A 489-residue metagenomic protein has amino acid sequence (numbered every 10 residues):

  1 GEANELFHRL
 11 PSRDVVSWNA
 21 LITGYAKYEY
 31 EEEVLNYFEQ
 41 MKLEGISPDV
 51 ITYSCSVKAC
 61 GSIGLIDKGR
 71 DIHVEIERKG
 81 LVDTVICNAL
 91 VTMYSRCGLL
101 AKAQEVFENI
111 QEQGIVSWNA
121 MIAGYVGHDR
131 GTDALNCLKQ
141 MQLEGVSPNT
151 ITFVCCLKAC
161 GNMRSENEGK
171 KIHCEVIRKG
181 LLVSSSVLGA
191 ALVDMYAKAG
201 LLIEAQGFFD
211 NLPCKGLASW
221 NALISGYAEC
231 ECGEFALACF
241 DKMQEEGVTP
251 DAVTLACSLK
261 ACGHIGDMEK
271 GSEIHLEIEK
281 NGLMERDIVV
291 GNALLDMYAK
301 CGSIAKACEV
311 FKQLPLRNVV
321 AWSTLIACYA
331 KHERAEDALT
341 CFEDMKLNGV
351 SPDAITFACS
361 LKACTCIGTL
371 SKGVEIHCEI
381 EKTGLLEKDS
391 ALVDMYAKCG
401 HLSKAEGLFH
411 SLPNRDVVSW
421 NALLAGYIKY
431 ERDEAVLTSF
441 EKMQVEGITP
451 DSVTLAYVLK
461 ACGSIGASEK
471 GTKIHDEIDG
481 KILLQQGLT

Functional and structural regions predicted by a protein language model:
A3, D14, W18-N19, T23 (+41 more regions): Pentatricopeptide repeat
K42, I46-I110, G114-V116, V126-D129 (+6 more regions): Solenoidal tandem-repeat scaffolds enriched in leucines and small polar residues
